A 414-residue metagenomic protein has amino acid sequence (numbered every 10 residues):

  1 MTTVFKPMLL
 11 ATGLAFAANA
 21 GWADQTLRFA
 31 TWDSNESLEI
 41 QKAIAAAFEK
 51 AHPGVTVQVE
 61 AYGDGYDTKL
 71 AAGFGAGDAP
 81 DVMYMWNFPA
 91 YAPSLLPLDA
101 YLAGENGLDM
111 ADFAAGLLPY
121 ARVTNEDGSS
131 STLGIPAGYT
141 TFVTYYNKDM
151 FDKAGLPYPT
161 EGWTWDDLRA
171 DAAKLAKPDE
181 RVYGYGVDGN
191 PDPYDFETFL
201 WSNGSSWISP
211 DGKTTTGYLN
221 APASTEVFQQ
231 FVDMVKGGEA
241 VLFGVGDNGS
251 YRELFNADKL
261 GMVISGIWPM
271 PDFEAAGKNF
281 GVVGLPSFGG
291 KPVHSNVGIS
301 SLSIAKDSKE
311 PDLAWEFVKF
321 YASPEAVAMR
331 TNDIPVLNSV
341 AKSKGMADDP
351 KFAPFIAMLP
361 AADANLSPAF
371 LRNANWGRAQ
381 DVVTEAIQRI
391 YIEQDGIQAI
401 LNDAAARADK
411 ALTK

Functional and structural regions predicted by a protein language model:
D24-S34, V55-E60, V82, L133 (+1 more regions): Short, well-ordered beta-strand elements
L27-A43, G63, T140, L371-N375: Extracytoplasmic "Venus flytrap"
A43, A47-A115, K153-G155, R252-L254 (+4 more regions): Extracytoplasmic "Venus flytrap"/periplasmic binding protein-like
T56, D152, Y158, D233-E239 (+1 more regions): Conserved C-terminal helix/tail region of periplasmic/extracytoplasmic solute-binding proteins
N87-T141, F199, V283, D348-K351: Hinge/lid segment of periplasmic solute-binding proteins
A100-G116, E161, Y183-Y185, S205-E226 (+3 more regions): Short, solvent-exposed loop/beta-turn-alpha elements that line the ligand-binding surface or hinge of extracytoplasmic
A103, P269-N279, G289-E385, T413: C-terminal lobe and pocket-closing loops of periplasmic/extracytoplasmic Venus-flytrap solute-binding proteins
D171-A172, K213-G244: Glycine-centered hinge/linker elements that transmit conformational signals in sensory and ligand-binding systems
